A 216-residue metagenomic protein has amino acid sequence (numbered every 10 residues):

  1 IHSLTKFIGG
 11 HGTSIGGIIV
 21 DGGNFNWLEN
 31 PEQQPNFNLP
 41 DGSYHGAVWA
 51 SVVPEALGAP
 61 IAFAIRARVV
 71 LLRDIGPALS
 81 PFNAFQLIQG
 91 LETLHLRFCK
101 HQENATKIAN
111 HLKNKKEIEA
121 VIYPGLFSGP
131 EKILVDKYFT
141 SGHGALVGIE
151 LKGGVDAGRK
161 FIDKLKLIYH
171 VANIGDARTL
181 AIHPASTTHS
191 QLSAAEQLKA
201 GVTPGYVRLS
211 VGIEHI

Functional and structural regions predicted by a protein language model:
H2-T5: Short beta->alpha connector loops at strand-helix junctions that form conserved, small/polar/Pro-enriched
I8-L146, E150-R178: Active-site C-terminal subdomain of aminotransferase-like
R97, G154, D163-K164, T179-I216: PLP-dependent enzyme catalytic core of the Aspartate aminotransferase-like
